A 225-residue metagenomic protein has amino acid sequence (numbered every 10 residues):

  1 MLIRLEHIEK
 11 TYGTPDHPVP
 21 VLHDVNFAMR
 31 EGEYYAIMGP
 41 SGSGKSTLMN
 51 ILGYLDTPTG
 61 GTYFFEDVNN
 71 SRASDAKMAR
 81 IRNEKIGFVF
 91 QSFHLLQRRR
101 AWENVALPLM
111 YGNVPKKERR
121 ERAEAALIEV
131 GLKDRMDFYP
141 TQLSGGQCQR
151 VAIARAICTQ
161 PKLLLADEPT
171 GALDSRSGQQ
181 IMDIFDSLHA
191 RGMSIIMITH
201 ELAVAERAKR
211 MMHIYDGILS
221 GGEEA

Functional and structural regions predicted by a protein language model:
L2-Y215: ABC family nucleotide-binding domain
D216-E224: Conserved switch/coupling elements of ABC/ABC-like ATPase nucleotide-binding domains
